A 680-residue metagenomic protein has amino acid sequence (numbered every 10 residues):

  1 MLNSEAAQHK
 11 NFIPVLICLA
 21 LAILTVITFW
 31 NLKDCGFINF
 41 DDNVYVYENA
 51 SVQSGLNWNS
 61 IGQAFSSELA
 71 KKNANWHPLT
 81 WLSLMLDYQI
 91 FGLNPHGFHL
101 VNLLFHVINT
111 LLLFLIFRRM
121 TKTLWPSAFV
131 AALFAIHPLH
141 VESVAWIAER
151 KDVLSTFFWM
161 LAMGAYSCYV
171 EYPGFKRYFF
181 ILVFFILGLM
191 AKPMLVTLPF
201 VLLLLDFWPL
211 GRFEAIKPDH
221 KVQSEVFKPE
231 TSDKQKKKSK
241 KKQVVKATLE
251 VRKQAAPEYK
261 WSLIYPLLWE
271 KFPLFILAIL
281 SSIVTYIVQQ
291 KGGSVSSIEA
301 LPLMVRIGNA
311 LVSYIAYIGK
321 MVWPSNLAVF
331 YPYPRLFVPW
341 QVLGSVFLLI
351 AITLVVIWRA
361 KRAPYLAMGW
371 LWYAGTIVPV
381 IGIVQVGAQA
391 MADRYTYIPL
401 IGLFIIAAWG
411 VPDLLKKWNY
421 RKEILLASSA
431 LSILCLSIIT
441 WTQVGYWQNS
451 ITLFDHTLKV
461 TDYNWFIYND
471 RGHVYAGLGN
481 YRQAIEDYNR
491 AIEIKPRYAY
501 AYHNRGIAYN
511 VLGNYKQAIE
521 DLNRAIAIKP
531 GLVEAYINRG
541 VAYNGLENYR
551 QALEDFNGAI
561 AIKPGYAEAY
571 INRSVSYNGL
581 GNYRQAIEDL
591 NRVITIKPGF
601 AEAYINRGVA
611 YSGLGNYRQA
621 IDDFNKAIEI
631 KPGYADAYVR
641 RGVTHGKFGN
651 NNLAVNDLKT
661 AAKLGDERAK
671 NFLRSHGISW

Functional and structural regions predicted by a protein language model:
M1-R482, E486, E493-Y500, N504 (+1 more regions): Polytopic membrane enzymes that build or remodel cell-surface glycoconjugates and lipids
T457, R490-A491, R524-A525, G558-A559 (+3 more regions): Canonical positions in the second alpha-helix
N464, Y498, L532, Y566 (+3 more regions): Residue-level recognition of tetratricopeptide repeat
F466-G477, N489, Y500-V511, E534-G545 (+3 more regions): Conserved alpha-helical positions within TPR/SEL1-like repeat arrays
K647, N651-W680: Terminal, low-structured helical/coil segments at or just beyond the last alpha-helical repeat
